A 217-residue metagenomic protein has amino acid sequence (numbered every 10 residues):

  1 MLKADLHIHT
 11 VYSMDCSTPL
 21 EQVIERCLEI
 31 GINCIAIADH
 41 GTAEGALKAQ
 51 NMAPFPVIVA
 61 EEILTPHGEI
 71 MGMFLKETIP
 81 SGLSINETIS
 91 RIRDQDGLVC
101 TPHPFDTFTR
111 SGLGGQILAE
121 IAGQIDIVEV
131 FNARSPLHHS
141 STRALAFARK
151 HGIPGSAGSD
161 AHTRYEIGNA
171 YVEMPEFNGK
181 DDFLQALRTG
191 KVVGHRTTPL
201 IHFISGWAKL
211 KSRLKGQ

Functional and structural regions predicted by a protein language model:
M1-C16, L20-E25, E44-V59, T65-L83 (+2 more regions): Charged catalytic cores and adjacent phosphate/nucleic-acid-binding surfaces used for phosphate/nucleic-acid chemistry
V23-G41, G97-C100: Divalent metal-dependent hydrolysis catalytic cores, especially in the metallo-beta-lactamase
S90-G97: Short, charged N-terminal beta->alpha structural module
P102-D106: Acidic/Gly/His-enriched mid-domain segments of enzyme catalytic cores or analogous surface patches that mediate
